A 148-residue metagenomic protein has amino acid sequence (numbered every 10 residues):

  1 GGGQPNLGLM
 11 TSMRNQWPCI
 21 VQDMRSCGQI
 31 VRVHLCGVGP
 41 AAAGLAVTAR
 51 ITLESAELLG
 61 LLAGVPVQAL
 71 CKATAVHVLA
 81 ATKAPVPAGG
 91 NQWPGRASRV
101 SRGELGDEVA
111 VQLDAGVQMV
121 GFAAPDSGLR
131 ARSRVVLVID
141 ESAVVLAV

Functional and structural regions predicted by a protein language model:
G1-P18, D23-R25, L45-A46, R50-L105 (+2 more regions): Glycine/charge-rich catalytic "coupling/switch" loops of P-loop NTPases
S26-L35, R102-A110: Short aromatic-glycine-enriched beta-strand elements
H34-C36, L70, A110-Q112, A147: Beta-strand residues in well-ordered beta-sheet regions across diverse protein folds
C36-G39, V76: Residue-level signature of transmembrane alpha-helix interfaces in integral membrane proteins
V38-G44, D114-G116: Glycine-centered tight beta-turn/hairpin loop motif at sheet-sheet or coil-to-beta transitions
